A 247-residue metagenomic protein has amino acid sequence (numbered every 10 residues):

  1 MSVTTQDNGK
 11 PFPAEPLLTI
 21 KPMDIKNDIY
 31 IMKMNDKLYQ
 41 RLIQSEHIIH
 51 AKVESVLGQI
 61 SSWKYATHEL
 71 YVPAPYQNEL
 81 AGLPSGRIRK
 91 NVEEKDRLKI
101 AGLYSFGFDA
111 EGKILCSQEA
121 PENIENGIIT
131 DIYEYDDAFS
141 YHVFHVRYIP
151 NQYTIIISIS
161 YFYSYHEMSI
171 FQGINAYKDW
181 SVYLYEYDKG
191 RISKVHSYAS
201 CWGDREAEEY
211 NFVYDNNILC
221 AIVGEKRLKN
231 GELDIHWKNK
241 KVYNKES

Functional and structural regions predicted by a protein language model:
S2-S247: Buried hydrophobic residues that stabilize the cores of well-folded domains
